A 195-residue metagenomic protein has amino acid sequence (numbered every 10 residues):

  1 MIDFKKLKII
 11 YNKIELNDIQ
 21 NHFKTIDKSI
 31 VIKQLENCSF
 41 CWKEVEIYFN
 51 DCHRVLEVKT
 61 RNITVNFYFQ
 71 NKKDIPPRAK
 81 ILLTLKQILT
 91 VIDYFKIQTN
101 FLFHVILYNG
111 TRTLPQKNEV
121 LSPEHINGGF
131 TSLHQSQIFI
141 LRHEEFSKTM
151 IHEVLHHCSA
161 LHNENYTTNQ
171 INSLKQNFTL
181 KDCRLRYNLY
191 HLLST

Functional and structural regions predicted by a protein language model:
M1-K24: Intrinsically disordered, low-structural-confidence terminal and linker regions
D27-S136, H143: Auxiliary, metal-adjacent structural segments of Zn-dependent hydrolase domains
N71-R78, I140-T149, K181-L192: Short, charged/polar micro-motifs that form catalytic or ligand-binding hotspots
L83, Q87, T149-E153, L193: Acidic, Ser/Thr-rich intrinsically disordered and amphipathic helical segments
F103-V105, H152, H156, L174-L180: Structural signal for hydrophobic/aromatic residues that build the beta-strand cores of folded beta-sheet domains
T113-P115, C158-S159, Y166-T168: Short catalytic/ligand-binding loop motif for oxyanion handling, primarily in non-cytosolic enzymes, centered on
K148-N163: Active-site recognition of the HExxH zinc-binding catalytic motif
H162-N163, T167-T195: Post-HExxH zinc-binding segment in Zn-dependent metallohydrolases
